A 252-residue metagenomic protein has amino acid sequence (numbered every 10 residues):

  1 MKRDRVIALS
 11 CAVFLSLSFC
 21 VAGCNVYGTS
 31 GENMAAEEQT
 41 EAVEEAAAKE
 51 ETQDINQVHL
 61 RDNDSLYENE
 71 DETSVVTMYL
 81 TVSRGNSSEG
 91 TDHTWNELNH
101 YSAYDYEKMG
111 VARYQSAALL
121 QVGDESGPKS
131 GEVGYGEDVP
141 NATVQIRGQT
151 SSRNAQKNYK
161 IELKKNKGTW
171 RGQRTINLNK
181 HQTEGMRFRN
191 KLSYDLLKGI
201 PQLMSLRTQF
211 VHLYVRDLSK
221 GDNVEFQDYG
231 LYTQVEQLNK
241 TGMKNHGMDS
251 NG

Functional and structural regions predicted by a protein language model:
D4-Y27: Sec-dependent N-terminal signal peptides of Gram-positive bacterial secreted proteins and lipoproteins
G23-G252: Phosphate/dinucleotide-binding and metal-coordinating scaffold of catalytic cores in nucleotide-dependent enzymes
